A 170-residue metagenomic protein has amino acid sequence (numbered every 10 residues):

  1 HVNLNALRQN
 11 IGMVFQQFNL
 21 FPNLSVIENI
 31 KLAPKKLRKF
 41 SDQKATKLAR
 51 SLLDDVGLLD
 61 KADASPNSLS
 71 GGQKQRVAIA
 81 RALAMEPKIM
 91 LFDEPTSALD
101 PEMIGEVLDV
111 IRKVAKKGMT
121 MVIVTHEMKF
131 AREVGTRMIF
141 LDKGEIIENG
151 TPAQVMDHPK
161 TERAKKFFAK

Functional and structural regions predicted by a protein language model:
H1-P152: ABC family nucleotide-binding domain
F140-K143, I147-N149, A153-K170: C-terminal boundary and immediately downstream tail of ABC-type ATPase nucleotide-binding domains
